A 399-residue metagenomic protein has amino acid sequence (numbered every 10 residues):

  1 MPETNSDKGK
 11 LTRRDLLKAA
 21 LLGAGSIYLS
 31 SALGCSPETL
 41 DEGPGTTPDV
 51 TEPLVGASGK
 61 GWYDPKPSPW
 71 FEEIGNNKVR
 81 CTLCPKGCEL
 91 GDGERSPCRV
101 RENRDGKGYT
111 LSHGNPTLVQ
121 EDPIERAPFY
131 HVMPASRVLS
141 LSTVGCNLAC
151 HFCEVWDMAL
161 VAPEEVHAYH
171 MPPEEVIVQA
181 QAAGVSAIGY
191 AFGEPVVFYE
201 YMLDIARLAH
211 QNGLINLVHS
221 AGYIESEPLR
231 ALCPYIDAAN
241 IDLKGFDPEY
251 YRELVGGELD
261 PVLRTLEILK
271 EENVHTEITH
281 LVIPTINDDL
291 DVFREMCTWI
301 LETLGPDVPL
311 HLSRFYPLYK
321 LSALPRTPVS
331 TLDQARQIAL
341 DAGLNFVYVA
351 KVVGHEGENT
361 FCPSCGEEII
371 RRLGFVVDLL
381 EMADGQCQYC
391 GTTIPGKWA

Functional and structural regions predicted by a protein language model:
P2-A24: N-terminal secretory signal peptides and thylakoid transit peptides that target proteins across membranes
P53-R80, K86-S142, D157-L160, E358 (+1 more regions): N-terminal [4Fe-4S]-dependent radical SAM core
C81, C150, C362-C365, C387-C390: Short cysteine-rich clusters marking metal-coordination/redox-active sites
T110-A191, V196, M202-L203: Extended interfacial segments that mediate partner engagement and assembly in macromolecular machines
H170-S330, A335: Conserved AdoMet/S-adenosylmethionine-binding subsite of the radical SAM
F375-M382: Short linker/helix segments within small regulatory modules
T392-A399: Short metal-binding segments enriched for Cys and/or His
